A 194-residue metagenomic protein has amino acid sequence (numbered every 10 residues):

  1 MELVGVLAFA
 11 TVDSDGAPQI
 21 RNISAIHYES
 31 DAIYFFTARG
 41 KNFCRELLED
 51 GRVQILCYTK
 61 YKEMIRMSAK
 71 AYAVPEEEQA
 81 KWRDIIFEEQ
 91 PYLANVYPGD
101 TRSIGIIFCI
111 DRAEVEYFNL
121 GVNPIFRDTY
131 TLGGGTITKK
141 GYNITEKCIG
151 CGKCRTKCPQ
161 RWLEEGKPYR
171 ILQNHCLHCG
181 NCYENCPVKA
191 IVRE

Functional and structural regions predicted by a protein language model:
M1-G16, V53-C57: A short, Trp-centered hydrophobic/proline-enriched beta-strand micro-motif
I26-K62: A short mixed-secondary-structure module that forms the rim of ligand-binding clefts
V53-A80: Helix-adjacent hinge/juxtasegments
K70-K139: Charged, gly/pro-rich active-site loop segments
K153-R170, N181-E194: Iron-sulfur cluster-binding cysteine motifs and their immediate structural context in ferredoxin-like electron-transfer
